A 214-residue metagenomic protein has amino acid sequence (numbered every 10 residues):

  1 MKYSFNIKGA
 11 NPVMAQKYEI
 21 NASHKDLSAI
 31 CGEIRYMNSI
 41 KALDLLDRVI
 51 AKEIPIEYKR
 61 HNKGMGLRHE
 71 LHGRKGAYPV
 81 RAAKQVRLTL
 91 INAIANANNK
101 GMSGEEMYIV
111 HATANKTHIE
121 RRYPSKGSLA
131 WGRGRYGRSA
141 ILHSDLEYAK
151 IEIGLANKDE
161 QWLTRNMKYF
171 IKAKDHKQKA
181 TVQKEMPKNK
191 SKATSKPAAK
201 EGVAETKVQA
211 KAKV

Functional and structural regions predicted by a protein language model:
M1-A22, M102, E106-V214: Low-complexity, rRNA-contacting terminal tracts
M1-S103: Ribosome large-subunit tunnel/peptidyl-transferase-proximal elements
